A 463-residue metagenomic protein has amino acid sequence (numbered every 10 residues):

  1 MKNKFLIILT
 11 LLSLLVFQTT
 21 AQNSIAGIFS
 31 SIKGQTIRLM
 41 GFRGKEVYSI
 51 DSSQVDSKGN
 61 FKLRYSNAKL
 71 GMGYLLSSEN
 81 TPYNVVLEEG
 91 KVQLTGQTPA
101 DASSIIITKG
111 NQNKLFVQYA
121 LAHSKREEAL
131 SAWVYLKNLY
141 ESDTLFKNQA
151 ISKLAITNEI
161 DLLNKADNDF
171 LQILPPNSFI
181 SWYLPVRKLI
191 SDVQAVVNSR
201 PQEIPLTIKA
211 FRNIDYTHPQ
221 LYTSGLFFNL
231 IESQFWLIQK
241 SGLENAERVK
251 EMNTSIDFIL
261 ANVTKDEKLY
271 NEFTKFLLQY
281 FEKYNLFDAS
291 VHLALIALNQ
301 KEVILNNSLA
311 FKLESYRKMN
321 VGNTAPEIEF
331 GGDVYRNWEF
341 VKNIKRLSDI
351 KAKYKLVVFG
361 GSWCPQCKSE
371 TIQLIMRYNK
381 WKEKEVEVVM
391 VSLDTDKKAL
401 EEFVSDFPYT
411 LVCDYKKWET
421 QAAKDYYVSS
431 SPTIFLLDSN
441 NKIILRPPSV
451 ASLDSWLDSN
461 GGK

Functional and structural regions predicted by a protein language model:
M1-I28, K463: Bacterial Sec-dependent N-terminal signal peptides
Q22-P176, Y183-R187, S191-N213: A non-transmembrane, solvent-exposed segment enriched in polar/low-complexity residues
R187, W418-D458: Thiol/disulfide oxidoreductase modules built on the thioredoxin-like
I204-T264: Structured, charged N-terminal subsegments at the starts of enzyme catalytic cores and at intra-chain domain/subunit
V249-P326, K463: N-terminal targeting signals for export/organelle localization
L305-L347, T410, S455-G462: N-terminal "domain-start" segment that seeds a small globular fold
N343-L374, E387-V389: Short active-site neighborhood of thiol/selenol oxidoreductases, capturing the structured segment around
K368-S405, W418-A422: Structural microenvironment flanking redox-active thiols in thiol-disulfide oxidoreductases
